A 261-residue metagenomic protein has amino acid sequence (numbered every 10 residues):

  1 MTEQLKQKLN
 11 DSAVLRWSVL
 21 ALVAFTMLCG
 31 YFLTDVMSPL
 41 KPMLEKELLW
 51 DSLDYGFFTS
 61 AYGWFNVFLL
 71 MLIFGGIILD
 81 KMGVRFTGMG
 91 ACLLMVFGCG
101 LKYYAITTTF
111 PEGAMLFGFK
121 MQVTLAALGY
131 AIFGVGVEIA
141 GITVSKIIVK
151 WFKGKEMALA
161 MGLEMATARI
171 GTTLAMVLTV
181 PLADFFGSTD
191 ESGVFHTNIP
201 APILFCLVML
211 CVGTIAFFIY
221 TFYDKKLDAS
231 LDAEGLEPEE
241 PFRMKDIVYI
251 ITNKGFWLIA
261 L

Functional and structural regions predicted by a protein language model:
S18-S52: Extracytoplasmic
S60-I77: Central cavity-lining transmembrane alpha-helices of secondary-active solute carriers, predominantly the Major
L93-G118: C-terminal ends and interior cores of transmembrane alpha-helices in multi-pass membrane transporters/permeases
V123, G129-T167: Cytoplasmic helix-loop-helix junction between adjacent transmembrane helices in 12-TM secondary transporters
A158-D184: Glycine-rich segments within core transmembrane alpha-helices of 12-TM secondary carriers
P200-I219: Symmetry-related core transmembrane helices of the 12-TM Major Facilitator Superfamily/SLC fold
I219-K245: Flexible cytoplasmic inter-helical loops of multi-pass small-molecule transporters
